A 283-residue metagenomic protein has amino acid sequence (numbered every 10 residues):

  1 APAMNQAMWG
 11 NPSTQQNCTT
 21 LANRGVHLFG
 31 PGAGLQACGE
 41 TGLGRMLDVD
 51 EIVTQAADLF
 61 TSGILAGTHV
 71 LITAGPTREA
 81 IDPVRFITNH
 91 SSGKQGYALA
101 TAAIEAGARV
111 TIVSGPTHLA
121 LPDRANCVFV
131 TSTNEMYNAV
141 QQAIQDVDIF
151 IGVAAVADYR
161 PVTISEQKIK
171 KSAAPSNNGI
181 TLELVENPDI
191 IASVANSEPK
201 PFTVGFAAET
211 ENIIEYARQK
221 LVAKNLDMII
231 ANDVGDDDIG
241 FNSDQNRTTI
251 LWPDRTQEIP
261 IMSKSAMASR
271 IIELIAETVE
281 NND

Functional and structural regions predicted by a protein language model:
A1-L35, T41-A56, N196-M228: Short, glycine-/small-residue-rich phosphate/pyrophosphate-handling segment
A1-P2, L71-G75, V113, G152-A154 (+2 more regions): Short beta-strand segments
T14-Q15, T19-T20, I64-S132: Glycine-rich phosphate/diphosphate-binding loop of Rossmann-like nucleotide-binding domains
C18, V84, G96, A100 (+4 more regions): Generic hydrophobic/aromatic pocket-lining and core-packing "Φ" positions
A33-H69, I87-T88, G235-D283: Glycine-rich phosphate/pyrophosphate-binding loop and the adjoining helix
T88-A106, I169-I191, N225-A231, E258-I261 (+2 more regions): Gly/Ser/Thr-rich active-site loops/lids in small-molecule metabolic enzymes that frequently grip phosphoryl groups
T131-V234, D238: Glycine-rich phosphate-binding loop
